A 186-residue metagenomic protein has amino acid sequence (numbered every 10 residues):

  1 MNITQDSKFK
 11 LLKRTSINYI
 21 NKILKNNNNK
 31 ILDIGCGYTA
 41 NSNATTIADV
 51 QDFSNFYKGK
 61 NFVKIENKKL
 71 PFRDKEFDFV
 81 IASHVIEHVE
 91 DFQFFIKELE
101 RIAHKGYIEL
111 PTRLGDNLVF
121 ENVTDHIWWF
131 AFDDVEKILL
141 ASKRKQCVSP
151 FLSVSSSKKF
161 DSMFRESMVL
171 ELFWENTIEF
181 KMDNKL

Functional and structural regions predicted by a protein language model:
M1-K25: Class I SAM-dependent methyltransferase Rossmann-like catalytic core, especially the SAM/SAH-binding loop
T4, T15, T39, T45-T46 (+3 more regions): Residue-identity detector for threonine
D6, S16, G59, K69 (+4 more regions): Generic intrinsically disordered, low-complexity segments enriched for polar/acidic and small residues
Y19-G115: Conserved SAM-binding loop
Q93-L186: S-adenosyl-L-methionine-dependent methyltransferase catalytic module, highlighting the catalytic core
